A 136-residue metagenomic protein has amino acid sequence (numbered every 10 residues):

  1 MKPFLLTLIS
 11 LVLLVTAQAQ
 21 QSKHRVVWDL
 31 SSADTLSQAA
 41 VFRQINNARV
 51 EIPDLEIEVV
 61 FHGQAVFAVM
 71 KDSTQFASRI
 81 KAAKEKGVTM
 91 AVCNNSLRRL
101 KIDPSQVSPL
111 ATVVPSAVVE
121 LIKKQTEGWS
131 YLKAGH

Functional and structural regions predicted by a protein language model:
M1-Q21: Bacterial Sec-dependent N-terminal signal peptides
Q20-H136: Secreted/extracellular ectodomain signature
